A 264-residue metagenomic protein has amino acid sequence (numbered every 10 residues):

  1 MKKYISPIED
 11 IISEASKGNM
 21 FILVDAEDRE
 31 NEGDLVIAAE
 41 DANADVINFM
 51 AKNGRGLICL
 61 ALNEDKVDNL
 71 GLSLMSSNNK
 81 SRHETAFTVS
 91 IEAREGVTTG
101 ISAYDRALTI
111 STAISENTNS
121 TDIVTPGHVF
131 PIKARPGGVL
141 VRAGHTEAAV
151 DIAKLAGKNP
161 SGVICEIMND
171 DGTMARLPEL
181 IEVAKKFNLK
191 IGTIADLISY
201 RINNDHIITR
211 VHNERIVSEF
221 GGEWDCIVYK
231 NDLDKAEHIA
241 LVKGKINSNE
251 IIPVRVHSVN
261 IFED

Functional and structural regions predicted by a protein language model:
M1-D264: Catalytic domains of riboflavin
